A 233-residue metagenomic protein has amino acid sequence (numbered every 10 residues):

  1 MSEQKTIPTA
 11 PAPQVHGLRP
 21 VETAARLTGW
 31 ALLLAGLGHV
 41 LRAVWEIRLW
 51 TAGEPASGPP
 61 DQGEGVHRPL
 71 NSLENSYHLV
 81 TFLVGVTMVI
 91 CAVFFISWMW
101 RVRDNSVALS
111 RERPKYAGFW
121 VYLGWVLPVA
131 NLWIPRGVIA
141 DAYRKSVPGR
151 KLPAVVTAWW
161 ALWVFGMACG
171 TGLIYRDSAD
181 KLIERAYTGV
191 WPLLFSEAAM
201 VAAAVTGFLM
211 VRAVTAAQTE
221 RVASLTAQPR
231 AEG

Functional and structural regions predicted by a protein language model:
S2-L73, F94-L123, A130-V164, C169 (+2 more regions): Membrane-interface extramembranous regions at the lipid-water interface
H67-M88: Interfacial helix-start motif at the membrane-water boundary
T81, G85, N105-S106, V190: Generic signal for short, ordered secondary-structure residues within or immediately flanking folded domains
V84-C91, S196, M200: Alpha-helical transmembrane segments of integral membrane proteins
T188-A198: Membrane-interface transmembrane-helix boundary segments in multi-pass integral membrane proteins
